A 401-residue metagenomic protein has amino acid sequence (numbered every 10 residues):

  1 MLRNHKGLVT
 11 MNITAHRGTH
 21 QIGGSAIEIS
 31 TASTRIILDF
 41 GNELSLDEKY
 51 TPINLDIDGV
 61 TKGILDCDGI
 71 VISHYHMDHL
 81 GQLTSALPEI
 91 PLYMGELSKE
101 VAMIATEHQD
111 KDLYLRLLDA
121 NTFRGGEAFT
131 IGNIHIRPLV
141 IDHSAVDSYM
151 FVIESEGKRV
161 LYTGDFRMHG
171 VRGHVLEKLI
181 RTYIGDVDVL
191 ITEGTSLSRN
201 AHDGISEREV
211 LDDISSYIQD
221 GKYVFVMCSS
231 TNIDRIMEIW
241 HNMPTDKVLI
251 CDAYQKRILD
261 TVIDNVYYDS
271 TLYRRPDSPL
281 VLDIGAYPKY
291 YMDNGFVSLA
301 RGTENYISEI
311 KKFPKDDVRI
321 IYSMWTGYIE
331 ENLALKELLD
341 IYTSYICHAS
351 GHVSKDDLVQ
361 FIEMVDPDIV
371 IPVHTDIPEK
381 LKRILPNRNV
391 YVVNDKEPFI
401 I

Functional and structural regions predicted by a protein language model:
M1-T10: Short, Lys/Arg-enriched N-terminal segments with co-localized hydrophobic residues within the first ~10-30 amino acids
V9-V71, M77-D234, E238-H241: His/Asp/Glu-rich metal-coordinating catalytic cores of metallo-dependent phosphodiesterases/hydrolases acting on
Q21, P244-T245, P276-I401: C-terminal regulatory/interaction regions
L46, E100-M103, R199, D234 (+3 more regions): Short, charged/polar "capping" segments at the starts of alpha-helices and the immediately preceding loops
D47-K49, A102-E107, S148, V171-R172 (+5 more regions): Short, charged, surface-exposed secondary-structure boundary motifs
I90-E100, I191, V248-R257, I320-M324 (+1 more regions): Short internal beta-strands
P91-E96, L113-L118, K247-C251, Y268 (+2 more regions): Short hydrophobic/aromatic-enriched beta-strand-loop microsegments
R199-S308, K312-P314, V373: Hard-cation-handling environments
